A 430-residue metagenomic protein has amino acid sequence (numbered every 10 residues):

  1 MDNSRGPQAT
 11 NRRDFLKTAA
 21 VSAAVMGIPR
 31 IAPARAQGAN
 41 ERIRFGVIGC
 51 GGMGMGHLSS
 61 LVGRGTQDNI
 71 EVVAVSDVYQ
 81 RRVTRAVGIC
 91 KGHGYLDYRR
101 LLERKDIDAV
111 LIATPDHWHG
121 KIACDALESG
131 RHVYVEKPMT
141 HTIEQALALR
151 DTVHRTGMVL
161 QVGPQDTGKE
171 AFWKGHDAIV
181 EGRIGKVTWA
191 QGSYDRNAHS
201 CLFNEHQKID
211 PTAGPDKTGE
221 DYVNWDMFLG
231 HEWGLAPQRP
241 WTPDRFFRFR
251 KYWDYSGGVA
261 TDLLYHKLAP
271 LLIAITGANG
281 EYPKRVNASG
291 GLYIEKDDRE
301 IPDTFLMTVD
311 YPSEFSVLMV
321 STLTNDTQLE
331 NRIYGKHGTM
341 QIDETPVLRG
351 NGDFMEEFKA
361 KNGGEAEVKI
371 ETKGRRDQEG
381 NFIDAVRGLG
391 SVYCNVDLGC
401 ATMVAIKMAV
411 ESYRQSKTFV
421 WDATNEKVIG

Functional and structural regions predicted by a protein language model:
M1-V135, H141-V159: N-terminal glycine-/serine-/threonine-rich beta1-alpha1-beta2 phosphate-ribose binding loop of Rossmann-like
D2-N3, K17-A39, M158, D297-E300 (+1 more regions): C-terminal helix-rich "cap/oligomerization" subdomain common to oxidoreductases
V83, V87, A274, Q378 (+1 more regions): Stable alpha-helical structural segments in soluble proteins, enriched in small hydrophobic residues
H132, T140-L229: A contiguous active-site-proximal alpha/beta segment in oxidoreductase catalytic domains
M158, H206-T212, R248-G257, G364: Flexible glycine/proline-enriched surface loops and loop-helix/loop-strand junctions
V162-P164, P215, D254-T261, G291-K296 (+3 more regions): Active-site rim elements
D216-F315, N325, D397: Rossmann-like dinucleotide-binding domain that binds NAD(P)(H)
D297-R376: NAD(P)-dinucleotide binding in Rossmann-like oxidoreductases
